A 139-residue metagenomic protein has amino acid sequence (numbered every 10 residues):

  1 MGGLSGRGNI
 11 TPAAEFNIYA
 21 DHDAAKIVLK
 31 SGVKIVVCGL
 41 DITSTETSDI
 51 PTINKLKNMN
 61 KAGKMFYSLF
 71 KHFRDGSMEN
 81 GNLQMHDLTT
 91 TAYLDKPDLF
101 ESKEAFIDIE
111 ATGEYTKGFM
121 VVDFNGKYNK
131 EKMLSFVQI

Functional and structural regions predicted by a protein language model:
M1-S44: Active-site histidine-anchored catalytic micro-motif
Y19-D23, V36-I139: Conformational coupling and interaction surfaces
